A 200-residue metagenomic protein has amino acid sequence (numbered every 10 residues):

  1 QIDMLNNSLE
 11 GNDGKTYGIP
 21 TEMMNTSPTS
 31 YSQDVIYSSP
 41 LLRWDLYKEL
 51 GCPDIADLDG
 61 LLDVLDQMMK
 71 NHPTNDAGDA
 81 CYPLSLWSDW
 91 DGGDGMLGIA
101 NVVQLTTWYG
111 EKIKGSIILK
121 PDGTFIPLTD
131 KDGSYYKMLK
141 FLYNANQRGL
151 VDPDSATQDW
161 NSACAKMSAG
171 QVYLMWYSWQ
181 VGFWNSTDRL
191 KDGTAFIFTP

Functional and structural regions predicted by a protein language model:
Q1-P200: Extracytoplasmic/secretory soluble proteins
